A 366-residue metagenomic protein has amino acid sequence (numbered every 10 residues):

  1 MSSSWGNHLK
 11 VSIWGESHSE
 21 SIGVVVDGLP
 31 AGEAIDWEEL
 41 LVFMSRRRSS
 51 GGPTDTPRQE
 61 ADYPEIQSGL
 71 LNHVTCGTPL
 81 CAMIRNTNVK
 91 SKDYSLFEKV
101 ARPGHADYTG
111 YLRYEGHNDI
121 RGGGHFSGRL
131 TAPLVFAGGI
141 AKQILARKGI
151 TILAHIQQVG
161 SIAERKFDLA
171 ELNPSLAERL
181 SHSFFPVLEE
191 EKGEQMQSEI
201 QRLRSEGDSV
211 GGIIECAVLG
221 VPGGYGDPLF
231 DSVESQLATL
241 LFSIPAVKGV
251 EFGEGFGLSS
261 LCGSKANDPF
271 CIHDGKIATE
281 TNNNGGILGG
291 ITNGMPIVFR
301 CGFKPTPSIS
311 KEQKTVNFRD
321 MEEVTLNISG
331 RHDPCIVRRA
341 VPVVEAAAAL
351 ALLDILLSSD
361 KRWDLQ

Functional and structural regions predicted by a protein language model:
M1-R58: N-terminal, positively charged regions that mediate nucleic acid binding
K10, S308-Q366: Internal helix-turn-beta structural module
K10-G15, N118-L130, G223-D227, N282-I287 (+1 more regions): A short glycine/serine-rich beta->alpha loop
W14, E20, G207-E323: Glycine-rich anion/phosphate-binding loop at the beta-strand->alpha-helix junction
E20-G32, R129-I150, A154, D231-T239 (+3 more regions): Alpha-helical support elements that line or immediately flank enzyme active sites and cofactor-binding pockets
F43-P103, D107-T109: Glycine-rich, N-terminal phosphate-binding loop and its surrounding beta-alpha-beta segment
E98-G124, T315-H332: Short acidic, glycine/tyrosine-flanked loop/strand segments centered on an H-E-D-like triad
R113-L229: Glycine-rich, mobile lid/loop segments that gate access to catalytic sites or pores
